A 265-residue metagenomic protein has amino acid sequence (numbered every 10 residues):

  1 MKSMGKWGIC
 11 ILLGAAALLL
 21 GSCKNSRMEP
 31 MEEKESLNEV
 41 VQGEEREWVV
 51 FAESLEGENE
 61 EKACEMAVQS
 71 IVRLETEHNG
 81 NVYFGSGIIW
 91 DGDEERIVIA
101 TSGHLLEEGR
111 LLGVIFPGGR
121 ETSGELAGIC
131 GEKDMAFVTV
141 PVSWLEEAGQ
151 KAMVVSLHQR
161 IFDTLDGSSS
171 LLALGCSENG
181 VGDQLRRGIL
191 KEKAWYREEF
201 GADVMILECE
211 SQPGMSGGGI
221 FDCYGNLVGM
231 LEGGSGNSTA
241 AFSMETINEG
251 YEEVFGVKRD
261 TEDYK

Functional and structural regions predicted by a protein language model:
M1-I9: Bacterial N-terminal signal peptides that target proteins for export
L19-S22: C-terminal motif of bacterial Sec signal peptides marking the signal peptidase cleavage site
S26-F51, E58, G124, V142-K151 (+2 more regions): C-terminal cap/linker of serine protease catalytic domains
F51, F84, D91-M135, V142-S143 (+3 more regions): Catalytic-histidine neighborhood of serine endopeptidases, predominantly the chymotrypsin-like S1/PA family
L55-E61, I71-I99, T122-S123, G217 (+1 more regions): A conserved glycine-rich beta-strand in the N-terminal activation segment of trypsin-fold
V72-T76, L111-G118, S169-C176: Short conserved beta-strand and strand-loop elements enriched in small hydrophobics with frequent Asp/Gly
I88, E210-L231: Catalytic nucleophile loop of clan PA
A148-A202, Q212-M215, E232-A240: Flexible, gly/ser-rich surface segments that form the specificity/activation loops bordering the active-site cleft
